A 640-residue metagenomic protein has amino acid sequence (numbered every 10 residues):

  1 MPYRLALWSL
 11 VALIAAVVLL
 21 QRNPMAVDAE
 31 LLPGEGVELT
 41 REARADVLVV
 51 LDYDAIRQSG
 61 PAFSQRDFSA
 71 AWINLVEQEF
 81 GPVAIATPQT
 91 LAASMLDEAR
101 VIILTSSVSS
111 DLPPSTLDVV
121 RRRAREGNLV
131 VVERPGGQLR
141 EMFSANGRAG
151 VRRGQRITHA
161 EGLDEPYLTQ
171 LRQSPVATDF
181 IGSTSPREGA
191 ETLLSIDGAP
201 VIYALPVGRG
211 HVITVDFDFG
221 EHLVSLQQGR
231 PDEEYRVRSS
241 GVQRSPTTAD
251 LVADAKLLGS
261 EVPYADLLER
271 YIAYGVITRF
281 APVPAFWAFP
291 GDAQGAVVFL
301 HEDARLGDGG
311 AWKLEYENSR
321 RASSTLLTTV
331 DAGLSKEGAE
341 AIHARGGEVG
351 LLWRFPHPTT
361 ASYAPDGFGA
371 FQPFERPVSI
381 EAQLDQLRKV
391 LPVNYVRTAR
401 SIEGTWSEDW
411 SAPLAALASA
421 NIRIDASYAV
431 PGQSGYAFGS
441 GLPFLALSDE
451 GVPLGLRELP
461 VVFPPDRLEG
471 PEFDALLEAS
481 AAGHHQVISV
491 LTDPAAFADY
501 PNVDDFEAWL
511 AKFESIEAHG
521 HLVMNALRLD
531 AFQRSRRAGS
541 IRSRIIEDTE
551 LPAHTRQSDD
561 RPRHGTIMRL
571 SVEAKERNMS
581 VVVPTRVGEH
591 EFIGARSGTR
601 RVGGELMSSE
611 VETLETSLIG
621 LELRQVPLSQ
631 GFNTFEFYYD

Functional and structural regions predicted by a protein language model:
T40-V47, Q78, S185-R279, G483-V487: A glycine-centered loop/beta-turn motif at secondary-structure junctions
R57-M142: Helical hinge/lid and interdomain linker segments adjacent to catalytic or ligand-binding clefts that mediate domain
V83-Q89, I272-G291, R321, A426-G432 (+2 more regions): C-terminal domain-boundary segment and adjacent tail
S110-D197: A glycine-rich, often tryptophan-bearing local segment used as a flexible ligand/cofactor-contacting loop or short
Q138-S144, A293-V297, G307, L314-P413 (+4 more regions): Metal-dependent polysaccharide deacetylase catalytic core of the NodB/CE4 family, i.e., the active-site-bearing domain
F217-F219, T248-L258, V283-P284, Q294-R305 (+4 more regions): Catalytic grooves of carbohydrate-active enzymes
S571-G594: Surface-exposed beta-strand/loop patches in extracellular or lumenal glycoproteins
E612-D640: C-terminal beta-strand-rich structural cap/linker in extracellular carbohydrate-active enzymes
